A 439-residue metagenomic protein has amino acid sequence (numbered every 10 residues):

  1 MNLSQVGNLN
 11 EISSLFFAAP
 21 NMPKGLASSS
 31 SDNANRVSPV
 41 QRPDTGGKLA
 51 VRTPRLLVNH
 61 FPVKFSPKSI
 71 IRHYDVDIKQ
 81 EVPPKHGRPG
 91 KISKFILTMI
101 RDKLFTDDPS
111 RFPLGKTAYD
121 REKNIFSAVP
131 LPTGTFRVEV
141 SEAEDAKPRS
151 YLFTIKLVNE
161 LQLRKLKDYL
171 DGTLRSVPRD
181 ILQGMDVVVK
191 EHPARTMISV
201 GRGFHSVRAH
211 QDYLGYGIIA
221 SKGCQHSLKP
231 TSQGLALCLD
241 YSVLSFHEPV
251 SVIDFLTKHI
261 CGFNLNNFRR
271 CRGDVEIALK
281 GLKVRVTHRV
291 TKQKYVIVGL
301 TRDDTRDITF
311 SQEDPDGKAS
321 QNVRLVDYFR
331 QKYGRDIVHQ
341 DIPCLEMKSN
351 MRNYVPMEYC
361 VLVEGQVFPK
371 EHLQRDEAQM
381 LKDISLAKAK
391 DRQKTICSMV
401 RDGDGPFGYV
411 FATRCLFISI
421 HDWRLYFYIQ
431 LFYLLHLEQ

Functional and structural regions predicted by a protein language model:
M1-Q439: Long, low-complexity, intrinsically disordered terminal regions
